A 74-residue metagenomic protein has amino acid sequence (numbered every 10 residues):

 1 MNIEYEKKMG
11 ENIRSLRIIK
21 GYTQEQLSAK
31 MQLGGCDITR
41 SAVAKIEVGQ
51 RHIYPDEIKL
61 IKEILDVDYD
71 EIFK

Functional and structural regions predicted by a protein language model:
M1-K20: A short, Lys/Arg-rich alpha-helix, primarily the initiator
E11, G21-Y22, I38, I53-D56: Residue-level signal for the short linker/turn that defines the boundary of a DNA-recognition helix
N12, A42-K45, E71: Residue-level recognition of specific faces of alpha-helices
I18, Q32-L33, V48-Q50, K59: Residue-level detection of the helix-turn-helix DNA-binding "recognition helix"
G21-K45: Short alpha-helical DNA-recognition segment
Q50, Y54-E71: DNA major-groove recognition helix of helix-turn-helix/homeodomain DNA-binding modules
